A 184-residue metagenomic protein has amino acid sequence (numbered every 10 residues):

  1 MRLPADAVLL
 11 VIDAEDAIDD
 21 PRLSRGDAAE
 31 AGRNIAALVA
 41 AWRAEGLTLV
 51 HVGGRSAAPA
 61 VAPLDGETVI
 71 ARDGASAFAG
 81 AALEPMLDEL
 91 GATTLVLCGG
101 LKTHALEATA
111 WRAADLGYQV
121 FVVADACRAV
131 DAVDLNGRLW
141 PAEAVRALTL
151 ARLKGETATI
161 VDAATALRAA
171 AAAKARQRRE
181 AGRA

Functional and structural regions predicted by a protein language model:
M1-V8, N34-A40, A44-L47, R55-A184: Active-site-adjacent betaalpha module
V8-A14: N-terminal nucleotide-binding beta1-loop-alpha1 segment
E15-P21: Short acidic, Gly/Ser-rich segments with clustered Asp/Glu that frequently serve as metal-coordination loops in enzyme
R22-A29, G137-L139: Short glycine-enriched, charge-decorated loop/helix-capping segments at active-site entrances that position
